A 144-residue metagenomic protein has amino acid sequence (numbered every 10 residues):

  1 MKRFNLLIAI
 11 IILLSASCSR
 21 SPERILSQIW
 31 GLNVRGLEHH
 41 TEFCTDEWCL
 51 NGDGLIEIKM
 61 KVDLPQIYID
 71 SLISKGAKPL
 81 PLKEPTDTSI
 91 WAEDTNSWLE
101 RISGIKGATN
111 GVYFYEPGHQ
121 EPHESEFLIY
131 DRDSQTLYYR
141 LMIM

Functional and structural regions predicted by a protein language model:
M1-A16: Sec-dependent bacterial lipoprotein signal peptides
I8, W48-L50, I129: Generic marker of residues within folded, mature protein domains
I10-I11, R24, S97, G104: Exposed boundary/loop context
A16-S17, T136: A general secondary-structure boundary signal
C18-A77: N-terminal export/targeting and maturation segments
L72-I143: Functional cores of ribonucleases/endoribonucleases
